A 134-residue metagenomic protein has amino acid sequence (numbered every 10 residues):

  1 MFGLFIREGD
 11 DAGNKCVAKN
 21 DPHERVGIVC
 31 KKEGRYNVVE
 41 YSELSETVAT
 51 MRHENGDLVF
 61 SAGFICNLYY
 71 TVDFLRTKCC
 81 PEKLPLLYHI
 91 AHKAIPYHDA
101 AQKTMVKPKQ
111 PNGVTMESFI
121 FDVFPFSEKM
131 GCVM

Functional and structural regions predicted by a protein language model:
G3-M134: Catalytic core of tubulin tyrosine ligase-like
